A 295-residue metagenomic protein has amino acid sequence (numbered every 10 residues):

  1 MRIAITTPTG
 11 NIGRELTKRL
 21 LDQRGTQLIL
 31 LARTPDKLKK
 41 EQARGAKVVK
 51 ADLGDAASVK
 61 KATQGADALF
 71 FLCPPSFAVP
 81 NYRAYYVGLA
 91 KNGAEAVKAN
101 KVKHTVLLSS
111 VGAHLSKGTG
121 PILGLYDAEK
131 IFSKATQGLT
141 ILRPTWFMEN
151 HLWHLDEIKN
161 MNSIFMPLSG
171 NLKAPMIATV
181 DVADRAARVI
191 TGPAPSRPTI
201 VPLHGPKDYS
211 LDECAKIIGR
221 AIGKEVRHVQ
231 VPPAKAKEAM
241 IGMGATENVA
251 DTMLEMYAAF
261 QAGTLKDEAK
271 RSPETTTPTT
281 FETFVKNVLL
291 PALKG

Functional and structural regions predicted by a protein language model:
M1-E41, G54-A57, Q64, A68 (+4 more regions): Oxidoreductase cofactor-interface core, primarily capturing Rossmann-like NAD(P)-dependent enzymes
G45-A46: Glycine-enriched alpha-helix->loop->beta-strand junction motifs that scaffold or abut catalytic
A51: Cofactor-binding loops of NAD(P)H-dependent oxidoreductases, dominated by short-chain dehydrogenase/reductases
Y85-A90: Aromatic "clamp/platform" in nucleotide-sugar-dependent glycosyltransferases that forms part of the donor/acceptor
T179, L211, P233, T280-F281: Structural motif detector for alpha-helix initiation sites
V229-V231: A generic structural motif
A234-G295: A hydrophobic C-terminal alpha-helical subdomain
